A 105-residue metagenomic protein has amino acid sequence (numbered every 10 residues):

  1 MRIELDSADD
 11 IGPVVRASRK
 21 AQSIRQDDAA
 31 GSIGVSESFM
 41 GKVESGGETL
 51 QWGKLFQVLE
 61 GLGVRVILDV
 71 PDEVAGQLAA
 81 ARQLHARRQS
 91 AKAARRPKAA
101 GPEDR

Functional and structural regions predicted by a protein language model:
M1-D10: A detector for short, charged/polar N-terminal pre-domain segments
I11, G34-S36, G61: Short N-terminal alpha-helical targeting/association segments
P13-D28, Q57, R87-A93: Short basic helix-loop element that most often maps to the first helix and adjoining turn of HTH DNA-binding modules
S23-G41: Short alpha-helical DNA-recognition segment
G53-D69: DNA major-groove recognition helix of helix-turn-helix/homeodomain DNA-binding modules
D69-R105: Short, charged recognition helix plus adjacent turn of helix-turn-helix-like nucleic-acid-binding domains
